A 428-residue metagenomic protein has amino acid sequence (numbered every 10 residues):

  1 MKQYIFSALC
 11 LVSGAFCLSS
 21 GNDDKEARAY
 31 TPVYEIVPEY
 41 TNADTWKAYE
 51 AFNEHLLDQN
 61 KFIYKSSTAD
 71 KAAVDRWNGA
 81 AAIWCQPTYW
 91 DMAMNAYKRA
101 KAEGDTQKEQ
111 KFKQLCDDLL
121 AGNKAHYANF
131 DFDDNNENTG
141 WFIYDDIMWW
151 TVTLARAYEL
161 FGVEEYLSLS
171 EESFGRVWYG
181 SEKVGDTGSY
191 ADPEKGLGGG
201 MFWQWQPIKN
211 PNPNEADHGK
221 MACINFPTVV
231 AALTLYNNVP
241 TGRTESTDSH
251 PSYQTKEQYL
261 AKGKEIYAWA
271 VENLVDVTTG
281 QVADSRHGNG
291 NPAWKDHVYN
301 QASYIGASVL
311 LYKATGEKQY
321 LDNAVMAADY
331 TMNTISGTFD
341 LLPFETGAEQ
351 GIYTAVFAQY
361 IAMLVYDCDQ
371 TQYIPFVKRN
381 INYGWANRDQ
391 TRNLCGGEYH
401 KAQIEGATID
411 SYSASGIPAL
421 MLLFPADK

Functional and structural regions predicted by a protein language model:
M1, S7, G14-E39: Bacterial Sec-dependent N-terminal signal peptides
Y30-D145, L160, G180, V184-P193 (+4 more regions): CBM-like carbohydrate-recognition segments
Q86, I147-W150, L167, N225 (+6 more regions): Residue-level detector of extended alpha-helical repeat arrays and alpha-solenoid scaffolds
W141-L154, F161-E164, L169-S173, V177 (+1 more regions): Mobile, glycine-rich extracellular loop/lid and propeptide segments that shape or gate substrate/ligand access
M148, F226-P227, A231, V298-L310 (+3 more regions): Aromatic- and acid-rich polysaccharide-binding/catalytic face of secreted or lumenal carbohydrate-active enzymes
L167, E171-E265, W269: Aromatic- and glycine-enriched pocket-lining scaffold segments that form the walls of small-molecule binding clefts
F226-P227, A231-K295, A302, A307 (+4 more regions): Noncatalytic carbohydrate-binding groove/subsite architecture in carbohydrate-active enzymes
